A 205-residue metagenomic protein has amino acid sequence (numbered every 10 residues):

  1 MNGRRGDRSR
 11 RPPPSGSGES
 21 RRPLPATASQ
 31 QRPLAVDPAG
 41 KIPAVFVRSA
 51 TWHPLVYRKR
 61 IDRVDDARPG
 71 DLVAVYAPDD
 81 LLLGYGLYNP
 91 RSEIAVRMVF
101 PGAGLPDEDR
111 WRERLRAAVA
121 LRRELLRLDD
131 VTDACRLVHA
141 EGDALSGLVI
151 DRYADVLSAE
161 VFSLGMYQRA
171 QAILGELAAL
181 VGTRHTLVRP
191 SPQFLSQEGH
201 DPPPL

Functional and structural regions predicted by a protein language model:
M1-A154, P204-L205: Non-catalytic accessory regions of SAM-dependent methyltransferases
D107-R114, G165-I173: Short amphipathic alpha-helical segments
V138-D151, Q168-L205: Non-catalytic substrate-recognition/targeting regions of SAM-dependent transferases
